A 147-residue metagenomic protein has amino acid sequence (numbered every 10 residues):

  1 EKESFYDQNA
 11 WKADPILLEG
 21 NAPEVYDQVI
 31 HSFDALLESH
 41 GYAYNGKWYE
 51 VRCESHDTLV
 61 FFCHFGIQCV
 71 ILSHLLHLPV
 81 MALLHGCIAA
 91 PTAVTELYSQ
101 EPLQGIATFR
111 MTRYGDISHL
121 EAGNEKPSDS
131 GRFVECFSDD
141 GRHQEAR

Functional and structural regions predicted by a protein language model:
E1-Y44, R147: Phosphate-handling substructures
A43, K47-T58, C69-R147: Acidic, low-complexity terminal tails and accessory targeting/binding regions of phosphate-metabolizing enzymes
H64: Short, conserved phosphate/pyrophosphate- and ester-handling motifs at nucleotide-, phospho-/glycolipid
